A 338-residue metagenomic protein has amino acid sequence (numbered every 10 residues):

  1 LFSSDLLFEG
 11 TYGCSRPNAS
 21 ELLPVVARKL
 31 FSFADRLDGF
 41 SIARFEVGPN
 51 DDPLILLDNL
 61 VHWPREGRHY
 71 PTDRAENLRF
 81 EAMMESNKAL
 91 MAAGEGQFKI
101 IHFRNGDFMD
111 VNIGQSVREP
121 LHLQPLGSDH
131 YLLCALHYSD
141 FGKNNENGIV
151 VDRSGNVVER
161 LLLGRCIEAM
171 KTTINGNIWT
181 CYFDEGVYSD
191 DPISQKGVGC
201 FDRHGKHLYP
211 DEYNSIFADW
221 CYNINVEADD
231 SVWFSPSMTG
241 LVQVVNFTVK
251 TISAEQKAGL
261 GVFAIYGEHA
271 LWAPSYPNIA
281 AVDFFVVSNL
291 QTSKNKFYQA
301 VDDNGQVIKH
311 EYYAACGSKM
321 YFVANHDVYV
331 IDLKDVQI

Functional and structural regions predicted by a protein language model:
F2-R44, H102-Q115: A short helix->beta-strand "capping" segment at the edge of beta-propeller domains
K29-R36, G106-Q115, N156-L162, K206-S215 (+2 more regions): A short beta-strand motif characteristic of beta-propeller blades
L37-P49, L78-E81, Q115-S128, L162-T173 (+3 more regions): Repeated scaffold domains used in trafficking and secretory/extracellular systems, primarily beta-propellers
L54, L132, I178-W179, S231-F234 (+2 more regions): Conserved beta-propeller blade signature
D58-A92, L133-K143, W179-Q195: Short, conserved, GDST-rich strand-edge loop motifs in beta-rich repeat architectures
D73-F103, N145-R153, I193-G205, F284-L290: Beta-propeller blade signature
S253-K296: Loop/turn-rich, solvent-exposed surfaces of beta-rich toroidal or solenoidal domains
A314-I338: Blade-level signature of beta-propeller repeat domains, shared across WD40, Kelch, NHL, RCC1 and BNR/Asp-box propellers
